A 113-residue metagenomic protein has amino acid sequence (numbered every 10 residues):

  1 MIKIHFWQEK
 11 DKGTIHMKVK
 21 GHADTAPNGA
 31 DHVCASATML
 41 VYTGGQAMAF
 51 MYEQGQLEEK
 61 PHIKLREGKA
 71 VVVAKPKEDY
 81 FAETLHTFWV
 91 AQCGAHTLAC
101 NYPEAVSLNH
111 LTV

Functional and structural regions predicted by a protein language model:
M1-H32, Q46-V113: N-terminal intrinsically disordered, cationic/polar leader segments that include organellar targeting peptides
V33-A37: Short, conserved glycine- and acidic-residue-centered signature motifs in active-site or ligand-binding loops
